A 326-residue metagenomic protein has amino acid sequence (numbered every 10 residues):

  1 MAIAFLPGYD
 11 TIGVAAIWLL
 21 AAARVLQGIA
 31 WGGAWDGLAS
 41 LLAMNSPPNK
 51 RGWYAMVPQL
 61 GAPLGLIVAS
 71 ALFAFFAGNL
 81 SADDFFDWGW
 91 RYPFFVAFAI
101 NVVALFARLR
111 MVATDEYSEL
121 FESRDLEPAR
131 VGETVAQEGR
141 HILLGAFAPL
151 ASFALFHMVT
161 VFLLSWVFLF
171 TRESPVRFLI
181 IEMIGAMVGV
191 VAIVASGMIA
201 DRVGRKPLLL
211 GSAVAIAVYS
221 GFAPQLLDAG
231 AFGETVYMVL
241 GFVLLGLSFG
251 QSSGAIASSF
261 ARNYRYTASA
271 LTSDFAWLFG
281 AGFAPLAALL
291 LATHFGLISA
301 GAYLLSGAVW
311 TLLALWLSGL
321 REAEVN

Functional and structural regions predicted by a protein language model:
M1-G13, V214-A229: C-terminal ends and interior cores of transmembrane alpha-helices in multi-pass membrane transporters/permeases
G13-G32, G233-L247: Hydrophobic core of transmembrane alpha-helices in multi-pass small-molecule transporters, especially MFS/SLC-type
G52-A77, I100, S273-A284: Glycine-rich segments within core transmembrane alpha-helices of 12-TM secondary carriers
A62-R108: Helix-loop-helix hairpin linking two adjacent transmembrane segments in secondary transporters
A104-M111, L305-N326: Multi-pass alpha-helical transporter architecture, strongest for 12-TM Major Facilitator/SLC carriers used
G139-V188, A281: Extracytoplasmic gate region of multi-pass secondary transporters
R202-A213: Cytoplasmic membrane-interface "Motif A"-like loop-to-helix N-cap segments of 12-TM Major Facilitator Superfamily
N263-A292: A late C-terminal transmembrane helix in Major Facilitator Superfamily
